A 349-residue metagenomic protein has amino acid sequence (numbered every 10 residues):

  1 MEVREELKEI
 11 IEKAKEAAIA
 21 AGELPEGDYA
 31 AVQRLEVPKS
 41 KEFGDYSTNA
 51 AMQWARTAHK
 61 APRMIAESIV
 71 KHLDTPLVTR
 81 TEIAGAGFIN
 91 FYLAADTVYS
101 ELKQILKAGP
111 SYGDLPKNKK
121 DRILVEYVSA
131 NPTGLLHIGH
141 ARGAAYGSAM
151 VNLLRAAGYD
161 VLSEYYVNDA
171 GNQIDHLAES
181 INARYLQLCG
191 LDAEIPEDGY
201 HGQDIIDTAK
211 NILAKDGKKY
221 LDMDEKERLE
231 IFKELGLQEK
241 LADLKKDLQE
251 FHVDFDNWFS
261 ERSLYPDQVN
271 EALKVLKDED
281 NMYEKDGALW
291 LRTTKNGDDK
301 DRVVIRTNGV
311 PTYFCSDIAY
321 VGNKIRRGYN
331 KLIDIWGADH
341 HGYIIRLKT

Functional and structural regions predicted by a protein language model:
M1-G27: Generic start-of-chain signal for non-secretory N-termini
E2, T57-A58: Short, surface-exposed ligand-recognition loops at beta-strand->loop->(often short) alpha-helix junctions that present
E16-I19, E26-T48, Q53, K60-T349: NTP-dependent nucleotidyl-transfer catalytic core
